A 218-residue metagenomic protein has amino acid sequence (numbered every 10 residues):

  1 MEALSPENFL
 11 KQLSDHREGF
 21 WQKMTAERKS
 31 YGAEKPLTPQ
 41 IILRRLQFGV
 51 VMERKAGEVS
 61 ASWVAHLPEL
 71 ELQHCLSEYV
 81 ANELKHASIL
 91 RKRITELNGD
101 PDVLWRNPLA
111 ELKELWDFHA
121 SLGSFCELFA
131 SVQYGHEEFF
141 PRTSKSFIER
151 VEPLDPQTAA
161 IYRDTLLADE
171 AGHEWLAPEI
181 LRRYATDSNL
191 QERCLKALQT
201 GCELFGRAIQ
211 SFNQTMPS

Functional and structural regions predicted by a protein language model:
M1-S218: Non-heme di-metal
